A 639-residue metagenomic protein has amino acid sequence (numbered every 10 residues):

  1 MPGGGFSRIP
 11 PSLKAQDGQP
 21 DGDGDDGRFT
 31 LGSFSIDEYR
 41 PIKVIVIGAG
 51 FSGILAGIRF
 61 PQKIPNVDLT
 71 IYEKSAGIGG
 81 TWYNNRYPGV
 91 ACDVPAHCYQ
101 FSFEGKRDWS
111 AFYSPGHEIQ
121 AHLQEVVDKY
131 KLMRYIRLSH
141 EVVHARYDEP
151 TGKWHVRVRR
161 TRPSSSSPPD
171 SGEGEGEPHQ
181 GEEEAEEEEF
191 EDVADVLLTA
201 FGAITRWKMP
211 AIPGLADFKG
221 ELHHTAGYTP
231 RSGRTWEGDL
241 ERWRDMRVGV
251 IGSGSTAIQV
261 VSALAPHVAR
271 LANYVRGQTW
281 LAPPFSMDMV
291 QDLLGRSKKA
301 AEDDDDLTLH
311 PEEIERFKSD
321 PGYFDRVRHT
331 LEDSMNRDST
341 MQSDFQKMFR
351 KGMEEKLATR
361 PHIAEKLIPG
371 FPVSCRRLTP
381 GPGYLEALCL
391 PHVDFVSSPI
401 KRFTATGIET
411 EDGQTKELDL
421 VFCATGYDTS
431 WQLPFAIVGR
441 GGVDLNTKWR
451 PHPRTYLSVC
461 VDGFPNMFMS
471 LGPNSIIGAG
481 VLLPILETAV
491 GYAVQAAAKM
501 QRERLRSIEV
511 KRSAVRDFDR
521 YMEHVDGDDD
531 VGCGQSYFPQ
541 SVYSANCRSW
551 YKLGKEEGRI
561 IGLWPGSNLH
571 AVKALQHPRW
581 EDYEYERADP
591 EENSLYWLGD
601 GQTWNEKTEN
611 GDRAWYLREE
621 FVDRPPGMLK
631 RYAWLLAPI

Functional and structural regions predicted by a protein language model:
M1-V44, Q62-N66, Y87, G152 (+3 more regions): Extreme N-terminal leader/targeting segments of oxidoreductases
G3, S7-A15, W280-P283, R316 (+2 more regions): C-terminal, flexible cofactor-proximal segment of oxidoreductases
G3-G18, Y39-I42, V46, F51-I136 (+2 more regions): Beta1-alpha1 glycine-rich phosphate/pyrophosphate-binding loop at the start of Rossmann-like nucleotide-binding domains
F34-P41, I45-V46, F51, L55-D68 (+6 more regions): Rossmann-like dinucleotide-binding core of oxidoreductases
F101, E221, L390, S458-G478: Short FAD-binding loop at a beta-strand-to-alpha-helix junction that anchors the flavin cofactor in diverse
S110-I204: Feature captures the FAD/FMN-dependent oxidoreductase FAD-binding
L138-H155, V393-E411: A conserved short coil-to-beta-strand element within the FAD-binding core of flavoproteins
E182-V196, W243-R244, E411-L420: Core beta-strand elements of the Rossmann-like FAD/NAD(P) dinucleotide-binding domain in flavoenzyme oxidoreductases
